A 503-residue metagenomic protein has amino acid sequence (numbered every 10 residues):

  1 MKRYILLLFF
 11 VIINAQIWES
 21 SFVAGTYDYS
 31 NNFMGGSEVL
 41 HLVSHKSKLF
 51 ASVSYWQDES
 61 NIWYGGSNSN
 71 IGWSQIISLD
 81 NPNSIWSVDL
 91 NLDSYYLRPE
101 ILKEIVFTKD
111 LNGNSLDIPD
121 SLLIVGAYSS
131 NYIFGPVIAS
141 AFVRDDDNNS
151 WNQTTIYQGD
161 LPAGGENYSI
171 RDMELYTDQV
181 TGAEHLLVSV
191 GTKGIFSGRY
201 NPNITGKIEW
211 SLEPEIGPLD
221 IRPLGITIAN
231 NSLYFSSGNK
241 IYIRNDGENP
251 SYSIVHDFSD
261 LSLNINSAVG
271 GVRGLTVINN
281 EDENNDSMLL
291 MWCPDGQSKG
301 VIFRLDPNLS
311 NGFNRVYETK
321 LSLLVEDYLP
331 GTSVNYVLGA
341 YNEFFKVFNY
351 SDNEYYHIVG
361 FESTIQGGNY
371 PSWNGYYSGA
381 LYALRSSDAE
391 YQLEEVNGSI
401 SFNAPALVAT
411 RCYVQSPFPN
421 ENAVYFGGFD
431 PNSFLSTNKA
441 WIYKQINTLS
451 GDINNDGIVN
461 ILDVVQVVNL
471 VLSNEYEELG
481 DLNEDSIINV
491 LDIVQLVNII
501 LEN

Functional and structural regions predicted by a protein language model:
K2-I13: Sec-dependent N-terminal signal peptides
Q16-L40, S44, K48, W56-H185 (+6 more regions): Trp- and S/T/G-rich repeat-edge/linker motifs of beta-rich repeat architectures
V53: A well-structured
N349: Glycine-rich, flexible loop motifs
V359-G360: Acidic, glycine-rich loop-and-strand cores that form catalytic or ligand-binding grooves in diverse globular domains
A409, Y425-G428: Polybasic, low-complexity intrinsically disordered segments
Y413, P417, G428-F434: A short, acidic, flexible beta-alpha connecting loop/helix-capping segment that sits on the rim of active
I446-N503: Cellulosome-associated attachment modules in secreted, modular CAZymes
